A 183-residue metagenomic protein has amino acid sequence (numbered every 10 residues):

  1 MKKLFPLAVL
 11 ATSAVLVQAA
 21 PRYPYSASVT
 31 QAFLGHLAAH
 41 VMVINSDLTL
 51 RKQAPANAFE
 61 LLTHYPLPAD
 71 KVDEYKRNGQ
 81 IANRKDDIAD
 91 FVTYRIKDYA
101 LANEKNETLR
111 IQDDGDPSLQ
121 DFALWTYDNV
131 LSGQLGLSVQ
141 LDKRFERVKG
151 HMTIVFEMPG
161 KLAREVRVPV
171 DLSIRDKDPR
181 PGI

Functional and structural regions predicted by a protein language model:
L4-S13: Sec-dependent N-terminal signal peptides
T12-R22: Bacterial Sec-dependent signal peptides at the C-terminal "C-region" and cleavage site
A20-I183: Surface-exposed edge beta-strand/loop patches
